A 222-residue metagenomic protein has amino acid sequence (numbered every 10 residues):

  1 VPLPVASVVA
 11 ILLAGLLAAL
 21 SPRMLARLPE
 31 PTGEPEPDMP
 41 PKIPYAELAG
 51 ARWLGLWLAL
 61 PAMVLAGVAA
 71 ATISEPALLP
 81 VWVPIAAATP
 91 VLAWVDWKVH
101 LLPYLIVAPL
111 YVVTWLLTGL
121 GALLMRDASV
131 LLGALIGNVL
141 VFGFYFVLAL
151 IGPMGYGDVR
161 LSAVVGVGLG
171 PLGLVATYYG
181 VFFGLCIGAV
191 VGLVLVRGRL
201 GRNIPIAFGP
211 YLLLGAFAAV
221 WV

Functional and structural regions predicted by a protein language model:
V1-V222: A membrane-topology feature that recognizes alpha-helical transmembrane segments and their immediate juxtamembrane
